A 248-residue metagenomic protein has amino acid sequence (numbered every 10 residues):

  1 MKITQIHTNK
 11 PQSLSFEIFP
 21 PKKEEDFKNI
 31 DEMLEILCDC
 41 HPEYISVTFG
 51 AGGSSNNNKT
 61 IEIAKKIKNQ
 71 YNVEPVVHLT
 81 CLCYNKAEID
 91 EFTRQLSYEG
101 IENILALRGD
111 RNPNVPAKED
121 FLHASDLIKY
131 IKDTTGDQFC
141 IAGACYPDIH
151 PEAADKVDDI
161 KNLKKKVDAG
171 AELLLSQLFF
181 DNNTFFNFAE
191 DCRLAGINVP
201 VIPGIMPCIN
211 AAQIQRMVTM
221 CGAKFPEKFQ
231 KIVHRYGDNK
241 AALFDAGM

Functional and structural regions predicted by a protein language model:
M1-F16, K23, K132: N-terminal amphipathic alpha-helix/helix-capping segment at the start of soluble metabolic enzymes
I3-T4, F27-E35, C40, G52-V73: Glycine-rich, positively charged N-terminal anion/phosphate-binding segment
Q12-P20, E43-V47, P75-L79, I104-A106 (+4 more regions): Hydrophobic faces of well-ordered beta-strands that scaffold small-molecule active sites in alpha/beta enzyme cores
S13-N29, P75-A87, A142-D158, H234-M248: Active-site mouth loops of central-metabolism enzymes
I18-K22, F49-G53, P75, C81-C83 (+4 more regions): Active-site-proximal loop/turn and secondary-structure-junction residues that shape catalytic pockets, frequently
P21, P42-I63, G109-E119, E172-F188: Glycine-rich, proline-tolerant flexible connector loops at the mouths of alpha/beta enzymes
C81-Q95, F121-H123: Glycine-rich anion/phosphate-binding loops
E119, H123-Y146, L194-M248: Active-site pocket-lining/capping segments in soluble small-molecule metabolic enzymes
